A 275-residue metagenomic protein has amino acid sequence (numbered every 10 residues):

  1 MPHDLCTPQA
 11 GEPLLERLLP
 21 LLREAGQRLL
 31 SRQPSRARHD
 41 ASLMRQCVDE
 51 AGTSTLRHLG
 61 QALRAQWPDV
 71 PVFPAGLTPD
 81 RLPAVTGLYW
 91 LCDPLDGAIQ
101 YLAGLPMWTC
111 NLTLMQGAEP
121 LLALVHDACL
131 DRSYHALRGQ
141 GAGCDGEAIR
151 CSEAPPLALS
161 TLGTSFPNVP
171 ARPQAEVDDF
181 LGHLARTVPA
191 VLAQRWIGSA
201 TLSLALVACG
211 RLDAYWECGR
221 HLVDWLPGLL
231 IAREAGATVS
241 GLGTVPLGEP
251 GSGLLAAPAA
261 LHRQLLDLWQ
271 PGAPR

Functional and structural regions predicted by a protein language model:
M1-L95: N-terminal subdomain of lithium-sensitive/metallo-dependent phosphomonoesterases centered on the IMPase/IPPase/PAP
A25, L29-R32, G52, L63 (+7 more regions): Residue-level signal for inorganic ion chemistry
T53, P94-G97, A128, C218 (+2 more regions): Generic detector of well-ordered alpha-helical packing
H58, T109, P227-I231: Short amphipathic alpha-helical face segments that pack within enzyme cores and frequently flank/anchor catalytic
R64, D80-P83, V125, C151-P155 (+1 more regions): Short secondary-structure boundary/capping segments
A84-G143: DPxDG-like acidic metal-binding loop motif
C144-A148: A structural micro-motif at secondary-structure boundaries
E153-R275: An extended, acidic
